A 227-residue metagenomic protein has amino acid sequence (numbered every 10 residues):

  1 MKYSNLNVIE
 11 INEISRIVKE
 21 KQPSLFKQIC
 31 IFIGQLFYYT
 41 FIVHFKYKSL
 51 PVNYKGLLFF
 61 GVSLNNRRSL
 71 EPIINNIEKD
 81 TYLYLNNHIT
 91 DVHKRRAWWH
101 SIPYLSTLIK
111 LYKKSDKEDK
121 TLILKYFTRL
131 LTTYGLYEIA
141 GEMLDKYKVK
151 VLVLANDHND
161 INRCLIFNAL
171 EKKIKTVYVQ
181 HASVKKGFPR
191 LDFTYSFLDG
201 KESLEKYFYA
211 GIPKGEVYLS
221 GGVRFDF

Functional and structural regions predicted by a protein language model:
M1-F225: Active-site and donor-binding regions of nucleotide-sugar-utilizing enzymes
